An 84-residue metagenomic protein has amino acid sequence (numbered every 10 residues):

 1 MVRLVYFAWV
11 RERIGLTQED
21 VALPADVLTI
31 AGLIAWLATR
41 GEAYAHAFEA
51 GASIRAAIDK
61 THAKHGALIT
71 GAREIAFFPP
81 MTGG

Functional and structural regions predicted by a protein language model:
M1-G83: Ubiquitin-like/PB1-type beta-grasp interaction modules and other compact soluble beta-rich domains
